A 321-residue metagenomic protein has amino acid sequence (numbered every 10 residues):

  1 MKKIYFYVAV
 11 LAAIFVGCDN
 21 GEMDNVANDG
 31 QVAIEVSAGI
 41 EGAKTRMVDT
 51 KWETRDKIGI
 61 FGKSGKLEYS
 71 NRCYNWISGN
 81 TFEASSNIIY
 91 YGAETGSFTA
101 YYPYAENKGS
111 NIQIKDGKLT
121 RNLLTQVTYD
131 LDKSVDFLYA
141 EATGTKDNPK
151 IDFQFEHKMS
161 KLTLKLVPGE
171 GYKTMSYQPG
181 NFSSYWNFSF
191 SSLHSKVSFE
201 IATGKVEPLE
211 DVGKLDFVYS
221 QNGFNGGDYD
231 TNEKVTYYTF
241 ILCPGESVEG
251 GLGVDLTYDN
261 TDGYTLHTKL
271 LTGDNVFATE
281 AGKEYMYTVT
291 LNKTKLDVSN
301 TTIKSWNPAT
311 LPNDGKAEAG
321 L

Functional and structural regions predicted by a protein language model:
K2-L11, F15-L321: Sec-type signal peptide cleavage vicinity
